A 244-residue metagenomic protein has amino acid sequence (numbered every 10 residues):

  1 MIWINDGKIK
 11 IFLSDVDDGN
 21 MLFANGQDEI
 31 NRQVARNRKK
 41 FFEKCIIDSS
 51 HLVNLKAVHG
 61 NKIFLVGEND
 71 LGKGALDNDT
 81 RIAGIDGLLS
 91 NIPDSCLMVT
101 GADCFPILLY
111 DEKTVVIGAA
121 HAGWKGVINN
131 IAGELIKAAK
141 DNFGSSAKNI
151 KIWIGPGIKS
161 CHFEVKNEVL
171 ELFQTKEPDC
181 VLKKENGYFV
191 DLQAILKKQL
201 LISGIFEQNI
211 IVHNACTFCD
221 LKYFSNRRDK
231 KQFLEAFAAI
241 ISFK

Functional and structural regions predicted by a protein language model:
M1-K244: Active-site microenvironment for binding and transforming phosphate-containing groups
